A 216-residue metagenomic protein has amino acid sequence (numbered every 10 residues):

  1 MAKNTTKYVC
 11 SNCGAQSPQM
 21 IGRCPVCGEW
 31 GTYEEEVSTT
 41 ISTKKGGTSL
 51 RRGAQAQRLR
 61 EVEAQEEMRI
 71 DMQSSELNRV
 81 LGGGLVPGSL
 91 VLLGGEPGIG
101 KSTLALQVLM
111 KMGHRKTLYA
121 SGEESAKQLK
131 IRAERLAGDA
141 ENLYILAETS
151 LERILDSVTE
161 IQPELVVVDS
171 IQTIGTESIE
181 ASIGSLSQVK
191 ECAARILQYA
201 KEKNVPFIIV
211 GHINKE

Functional and structural regions predicted by a protein language model:
N4-T6, M20-R23: Short metal-coordination and nucleic-acid-contact micro-motifs, chiefly zinc-binding Cys/His arrays
C10-C13, C24-C27: Short cysteine-rich clusters marking metal-coordination/redox-active sites
G28-S38: Short Cys/His-rich micro-motifs in 6-15 aa windows
G31-T32, P97-I99, E123-K127, R135 (+5 more regions): Conserved nucleotide-binding/hydrolysis micro-motifs of P-loop NTPases
T48-D139, L155: The Walker A/P-loop phosphate-binding site
E66-E67, E141-E148, T176-K190: Flexible beta-alpha connector loops of hexameric P-loop NTPases
V158, Q162-V168: Proline-aspartate-enriched helix->loop->beta-strand connector
S187-I208, H212: Substrate-engagement module of ASCE P-loop NTPases
